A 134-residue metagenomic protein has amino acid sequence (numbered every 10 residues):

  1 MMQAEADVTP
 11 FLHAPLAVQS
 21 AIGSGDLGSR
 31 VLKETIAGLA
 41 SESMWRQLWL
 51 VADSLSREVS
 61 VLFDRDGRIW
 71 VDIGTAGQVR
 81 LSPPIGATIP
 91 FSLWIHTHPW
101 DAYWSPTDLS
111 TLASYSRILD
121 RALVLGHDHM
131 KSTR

Functional and structural regions predicted by a protein language model:
M1-L93, W100-R134: Conserved beta-strand-loop surface patch within small alpha/beta domains used for substrate/adaptor or ligand engagement
